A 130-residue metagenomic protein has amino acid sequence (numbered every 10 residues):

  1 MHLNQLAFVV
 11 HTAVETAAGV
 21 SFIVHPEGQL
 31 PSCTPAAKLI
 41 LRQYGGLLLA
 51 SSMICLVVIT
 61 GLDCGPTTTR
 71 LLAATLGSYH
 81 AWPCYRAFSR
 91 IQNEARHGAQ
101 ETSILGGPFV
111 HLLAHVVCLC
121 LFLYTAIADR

Functional and structural regions predicted by a protein language model:
M1-V14: Cytosolic juxtamembrane helix and N-cap/initiation of the first transmembrane helix
H2, S32-P35, D63-L71, A99-G106: Juxtamembrane loop-transmembrane helix junctions in multi-pass integral membrane proteins, especially the extracellular
H11-I40: Hydrophobic transmembrane helix segments
T16, K38-T60, T75-A81: Core segments of alpha-helical transmembrane spans in multipass integral membrane proteins
S21-G28, S51-L62, R86-N93: Membrane-helix exit/interface motif
L72-R90: Hydrophobic alpha-helical membrane segments
Y85-G107: Membrane-helix boundary connector in multi-pass membrane proteins
H115-R130: Membrane-water interface at the C-terminal end of transmembrane alpha helices
